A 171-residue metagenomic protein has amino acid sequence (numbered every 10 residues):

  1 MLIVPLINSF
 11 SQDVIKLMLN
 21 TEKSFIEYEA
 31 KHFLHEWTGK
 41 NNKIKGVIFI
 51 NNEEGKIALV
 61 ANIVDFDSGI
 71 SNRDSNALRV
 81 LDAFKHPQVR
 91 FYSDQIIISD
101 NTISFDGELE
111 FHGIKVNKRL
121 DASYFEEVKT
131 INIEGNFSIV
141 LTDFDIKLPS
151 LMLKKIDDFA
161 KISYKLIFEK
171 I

Functional and structural regions predicted by a protein language model:
M1-I15: Bacterial Sec-dependent N-terminal signal peptides
S11-I171: Low-complexity, acidic/polar, glycine-enriched regions of mature
